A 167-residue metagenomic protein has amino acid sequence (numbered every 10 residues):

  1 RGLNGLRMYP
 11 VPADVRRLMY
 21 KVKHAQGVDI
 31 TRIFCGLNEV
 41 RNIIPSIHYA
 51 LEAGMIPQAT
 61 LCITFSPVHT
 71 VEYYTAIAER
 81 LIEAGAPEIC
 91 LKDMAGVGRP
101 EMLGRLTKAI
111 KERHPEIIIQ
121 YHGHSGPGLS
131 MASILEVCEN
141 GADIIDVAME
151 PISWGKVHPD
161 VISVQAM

Functional and structural regions predicted by a protein language model:
R1-I82, A95-P100: Active-site beta->alpha loop and helix N-cap motifs at the rims of alpha/beta catalytic domains
G27-I30, A53-P57, G85-P87, P115-I119 (+1 more regions): Short, well-ordered coil/turn segments that N-cap beta-strands
I33, I89, G141, V164: Conserved, mostly hydrophobic/aromatic
E72-I77, L81, P127-D143: Catalytic cores of alpha/beta
P100-E116: Active-site/ligand-binding-proximal alpha/beta "capping" segment
I145-W154: Short acidic/histidine-rich active-site segments
S153-M167: C-terminal helical cap(s) of enzyme catalytic domains, especially alpha/beta-barrels
